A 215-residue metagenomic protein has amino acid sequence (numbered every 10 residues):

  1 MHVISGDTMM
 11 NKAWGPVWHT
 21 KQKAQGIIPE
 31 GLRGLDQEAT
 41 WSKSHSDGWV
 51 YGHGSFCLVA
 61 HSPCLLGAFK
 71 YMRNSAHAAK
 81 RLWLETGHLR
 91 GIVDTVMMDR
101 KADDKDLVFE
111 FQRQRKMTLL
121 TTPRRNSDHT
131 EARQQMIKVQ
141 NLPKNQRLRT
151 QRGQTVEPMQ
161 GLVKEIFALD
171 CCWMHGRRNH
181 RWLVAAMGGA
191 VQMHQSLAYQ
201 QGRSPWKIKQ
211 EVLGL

Functional and structural regions predicted by a protein language model:
M1-R113: Polybasic low-complexity intrinsically disordered regions
V3-S5, F56, T118, T155 (+1 more regions): Generic structural signal for residues positioned in beta-strands
N11-A13, P123, S196: Short, acidic Gly/Pro/Ser/Thr-rich loop/turn segments
Q22-I27, N74-H77, T86-L89, R115-M117 (+4 more regions): Short, low-complexity, polar/charged sequence segments that are solvent-exposed and flexible
E30-Q37, E85-G87, T95-M97, P123-N126 (+5 more regions): Short, surface-exposed, polar/charged, turn-prone segments marking secondary-structure boundaries
A76-L82, E131-A132, K209-Q210: A short, polar/proline- and glycine-enriched secondary-structure boundary/capping micro-motif
K101-A168, W173-M174: Helix-centered, glycine/charged polyanion-binding patches within enzymatic domains that contact phosphate-containing
Q146-L215: Basic, amphipathic alpha-helical segments enriched in Lys/Arg and hydrophobic/aromatic residues
